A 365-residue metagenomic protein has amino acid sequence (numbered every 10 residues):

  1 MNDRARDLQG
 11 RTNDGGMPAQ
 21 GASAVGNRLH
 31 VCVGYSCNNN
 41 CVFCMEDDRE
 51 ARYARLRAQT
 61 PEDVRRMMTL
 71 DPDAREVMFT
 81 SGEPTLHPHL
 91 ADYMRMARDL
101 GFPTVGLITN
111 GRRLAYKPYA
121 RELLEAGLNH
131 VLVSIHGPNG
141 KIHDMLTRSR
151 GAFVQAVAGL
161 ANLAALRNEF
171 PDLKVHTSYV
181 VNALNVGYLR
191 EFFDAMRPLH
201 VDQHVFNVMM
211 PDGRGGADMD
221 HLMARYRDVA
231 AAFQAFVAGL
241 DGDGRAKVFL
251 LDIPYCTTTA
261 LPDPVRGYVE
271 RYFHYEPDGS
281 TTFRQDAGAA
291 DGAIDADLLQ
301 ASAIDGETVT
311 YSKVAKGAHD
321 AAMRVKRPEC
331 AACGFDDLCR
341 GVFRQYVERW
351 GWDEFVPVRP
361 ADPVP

Functional and structural regions predicted by a protein language model:
N2-V25, D278-P365: Flexible mid-to-C-terminal extensions adjoining Fe-S/redox cofactors in radical SAM and related proteins
G21-T60: Canonical Radical SAM [4Fe-4S] cluster-binding loop centered on the CxxxCxxC motif and its immediate flanking residues
V33-N40, E83, V325-C330, D336-D337: Cysteine-centered iron-sulfur cluster-binding motifs in ferredoxin-type domains/subunits of redox enzymes
F43, D47-E50, P262, D336-C339 (+1 more regions): Secreted/processed peptides and extracellular or luminal domains of membrane proteins
A54-R57, D144-T147, D220: Short, solvent-exposed loop/turn segments at secondary-structure boundaries
P61-F79, H87-M209: Radical SAM/AdoMet-radical enzyme domain recognition
R66-T85, A303, F355-P365: Short Fe-S-cluster ligation motifs
K141, S149-V157, A161, A165-V309: Radical SAM enzyme [4Fe-4S]-AdoMet core and its adjacent flexible, acidic and glycine-rich loops/tails across
